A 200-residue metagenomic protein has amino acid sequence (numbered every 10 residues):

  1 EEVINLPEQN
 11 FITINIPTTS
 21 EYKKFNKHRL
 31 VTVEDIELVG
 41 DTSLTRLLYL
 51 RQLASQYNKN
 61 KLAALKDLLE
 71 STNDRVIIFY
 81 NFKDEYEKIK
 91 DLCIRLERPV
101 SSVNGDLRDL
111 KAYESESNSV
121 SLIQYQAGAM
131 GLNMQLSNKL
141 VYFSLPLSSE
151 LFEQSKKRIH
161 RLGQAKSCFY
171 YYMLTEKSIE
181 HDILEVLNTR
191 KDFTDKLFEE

Functional and structural regions predicted by a protein language model:
E1-D74, N81, I183-E185, R190-E200: Interdomain linker/hinge connecting the two RecA-like lobes of the SF2 helicase core
I14-I16, V103, M173: Hydrophobic residues at beta-strand termini and immediately following loops that shape nucleotide-binding pockets
E21-K23, S55, F82-Y86, R108 (+4 more regions): Short, solvent-exposed loop/turn segments at secondary-structure junctions
I77-F79, E87-K90, I94-G128: Conserved helicase ATPase core of P-loop NTP-dependent helicases/translocases
S121, K139-V141, I159: Short, well-ordered beta-strand core segments
L132-L145, F169-Y172: A short beta-strand element within the Helicase C-terminal
L147-E200: A conserved SF2-helicase RecA2
